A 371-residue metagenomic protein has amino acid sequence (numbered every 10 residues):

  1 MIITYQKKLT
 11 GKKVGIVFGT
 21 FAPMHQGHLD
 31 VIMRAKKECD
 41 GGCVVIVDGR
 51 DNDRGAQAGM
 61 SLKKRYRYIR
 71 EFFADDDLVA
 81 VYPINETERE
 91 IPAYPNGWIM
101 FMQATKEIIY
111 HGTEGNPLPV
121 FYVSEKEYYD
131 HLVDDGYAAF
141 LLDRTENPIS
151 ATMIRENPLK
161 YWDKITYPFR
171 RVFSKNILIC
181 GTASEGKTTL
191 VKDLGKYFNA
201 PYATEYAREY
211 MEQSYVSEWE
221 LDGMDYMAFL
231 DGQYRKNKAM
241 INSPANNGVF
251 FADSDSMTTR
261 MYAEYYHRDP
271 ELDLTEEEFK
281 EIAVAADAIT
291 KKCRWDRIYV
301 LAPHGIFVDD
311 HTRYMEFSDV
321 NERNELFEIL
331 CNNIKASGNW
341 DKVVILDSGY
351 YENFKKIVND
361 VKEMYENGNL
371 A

Functional and structural regions predicted by a protein language model:
M1-K175: Nucleotidyltransferase catalytic core that binds NTPs
S61-D75, E220-G248: Short, structured active-site "lid" loops
I154, Y266-D347: A glycine- and Lys/Arg-enriched "phosphate-lid" helix/loop adjacent to the NTP-binding pocket of small-molecule kinases
I179: Hydrophobic anchor at the beta1->P-loop junction of P-loop NTPases
A183: The conserved Walker
G186: Conserved glycine(s) of the Walker
K192, K196-K238: Conserved substrate/cofactor phosphate-moiety recognition/catalytic segment in nucleotide-dependent phosphotransferases
A228-C293: Glycine-rich phosphate-binding loop used to anchor ATP phosphates in small-molecule kinases, encompassing both
